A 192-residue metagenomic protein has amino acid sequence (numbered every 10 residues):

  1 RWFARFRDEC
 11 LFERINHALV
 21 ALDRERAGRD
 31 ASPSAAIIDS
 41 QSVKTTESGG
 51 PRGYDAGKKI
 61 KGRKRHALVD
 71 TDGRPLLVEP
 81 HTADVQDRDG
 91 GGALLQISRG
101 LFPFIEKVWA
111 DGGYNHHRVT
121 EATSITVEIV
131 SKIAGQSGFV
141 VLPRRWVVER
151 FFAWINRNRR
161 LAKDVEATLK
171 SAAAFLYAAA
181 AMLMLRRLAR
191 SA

Functional and structural regions predicted by a protein language model:
R1-A192: Short alpha-helical elements
